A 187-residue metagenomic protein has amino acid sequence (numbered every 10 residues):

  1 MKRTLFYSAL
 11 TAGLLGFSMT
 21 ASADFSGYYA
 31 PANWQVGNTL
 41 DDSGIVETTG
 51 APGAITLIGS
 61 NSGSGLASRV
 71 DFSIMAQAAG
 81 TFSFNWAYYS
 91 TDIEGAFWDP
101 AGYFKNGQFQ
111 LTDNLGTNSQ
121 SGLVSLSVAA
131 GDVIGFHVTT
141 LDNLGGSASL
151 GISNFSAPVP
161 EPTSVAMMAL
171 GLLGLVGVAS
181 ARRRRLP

Functional and structural regions predicted by a protein language model:
F6-Y7, A12, G16-F25, I152-L175: Short, threonine-centered small-residue motifs that mark membrane-proximal processing/anchoring sites and TM-junction
D24-A54: Extracellular glycan-recognition surfaces and repeat-rich motifs
S60-M75, S119-V124: Short beta-strands within extracellular/lumenal beta-sheet-rich domains
M75-N85, G131: Extended extracellular/luminal ectodomain segments enriched in beta-structured repeat modules
G95-G107: Short, surface-exposed beta-strand/strand-loop-strand elements in extracellular ectodomains
G107-V128: Extracellular carbohydrate recognition and processing domains and analogous Trp-centered ligand-binding platforms
F136-G145: Short beta-strand-plus-loop segments that form exposed binding edges in beta-rich domains
G177-P187: C-terminal membrane-anchoring or membrane-association module
